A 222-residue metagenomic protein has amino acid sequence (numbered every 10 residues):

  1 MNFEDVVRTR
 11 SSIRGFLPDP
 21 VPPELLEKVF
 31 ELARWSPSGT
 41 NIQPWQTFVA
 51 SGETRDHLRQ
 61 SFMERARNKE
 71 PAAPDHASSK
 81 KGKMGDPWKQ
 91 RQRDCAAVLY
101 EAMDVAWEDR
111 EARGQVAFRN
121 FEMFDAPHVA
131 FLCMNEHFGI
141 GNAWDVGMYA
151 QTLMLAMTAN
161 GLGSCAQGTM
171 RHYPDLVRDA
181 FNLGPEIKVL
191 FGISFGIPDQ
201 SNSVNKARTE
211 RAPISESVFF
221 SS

Functional and structural regions predicted by a protein language model:
M1-S222: Acidic, surface-exposed loops and disordered segments
